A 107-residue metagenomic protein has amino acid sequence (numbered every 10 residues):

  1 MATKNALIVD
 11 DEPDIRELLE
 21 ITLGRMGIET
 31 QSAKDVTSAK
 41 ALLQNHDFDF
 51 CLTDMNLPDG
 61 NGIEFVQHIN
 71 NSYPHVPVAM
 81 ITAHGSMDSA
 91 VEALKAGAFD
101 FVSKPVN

Functional and structural regions predicted by a protein language model:
K4, D35, N61-E64: Acidic catalytic/metal-coordinating carboxylates
D10, D54, T82: Active-site residues of response regulator receiver
P13-Q31: Two-component/phosphorelay signaling modules centered on CheY-like receiver
R16, P58, S86: The feature encodes the CheY-like receiver
G27-S38, L42: Short hydrophobic/Thr-rich beta-strand motif most characteristic of the beta2 strand and flanking loop of CheY-like
A41, N56, I63-H75, E92: Short amphipathic alpha-helix used as the core "switch/output" element in two-component signaling
H46-L52, L57: Active-site beta3 strand of CheY-like receiver
